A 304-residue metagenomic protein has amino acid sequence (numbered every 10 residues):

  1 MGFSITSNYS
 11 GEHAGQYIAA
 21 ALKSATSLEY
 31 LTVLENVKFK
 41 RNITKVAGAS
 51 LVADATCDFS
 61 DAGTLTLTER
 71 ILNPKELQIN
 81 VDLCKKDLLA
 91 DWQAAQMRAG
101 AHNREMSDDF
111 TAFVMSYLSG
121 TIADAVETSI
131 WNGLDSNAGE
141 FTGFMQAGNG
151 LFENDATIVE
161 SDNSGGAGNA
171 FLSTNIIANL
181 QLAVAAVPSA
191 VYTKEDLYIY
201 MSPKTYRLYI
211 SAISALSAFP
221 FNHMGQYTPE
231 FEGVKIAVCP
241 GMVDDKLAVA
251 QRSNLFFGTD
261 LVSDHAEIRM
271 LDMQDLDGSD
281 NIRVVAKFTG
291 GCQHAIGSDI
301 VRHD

Functional and structural regions predicted by a protein language model:
G2-A49, Q146-T174, R207-D304: Sequence/fold signature of self-assembling virion shell proteins
G15-Q96: Assembly/oligomerization interface modules of large self-assembling protein complexes
D91-W92, E127, L208-I210: Short helix/loop capping segments that flank catalytic or ligand/cofactor-binding pockets
Q93, I130-D135, T193-S202: Short coil/turn segments at secondary-structure boundaries
A94-L182, H303: Alpha-helical scaffold segments that mediate packing/assembly in large oligomeric complexes
A123, E127, P203, V238-D244: Internal mixed-charge
F171, I177-L216: Ordered core of a single globular domain
